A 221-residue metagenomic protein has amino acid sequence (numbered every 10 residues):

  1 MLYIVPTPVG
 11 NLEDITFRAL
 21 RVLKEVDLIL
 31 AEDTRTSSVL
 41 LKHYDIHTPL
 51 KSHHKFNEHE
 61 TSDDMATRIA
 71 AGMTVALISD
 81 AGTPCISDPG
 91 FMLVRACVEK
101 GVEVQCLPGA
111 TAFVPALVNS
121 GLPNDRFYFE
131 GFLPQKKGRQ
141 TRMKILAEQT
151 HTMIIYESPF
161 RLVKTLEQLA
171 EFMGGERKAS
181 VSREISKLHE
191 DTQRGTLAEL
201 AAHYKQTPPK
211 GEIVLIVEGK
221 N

Functional and structural regions predicted by a protein language model:
M1-K55: Glycine-rich, flexible N-terminal cofactor/catalytic loop recognition
M1-L2, A71-A76, T152: Loop/turn-to-beta-strand initiation segments
L23-I29, G101-V104, T152-M153: Short active-site oxyanion
S52-H59, F132-P134: Conserved helicase motor
H54, S62-T111: Glycine/small-residue-rich loop that forms an oxyanion/phosphate-binding "nest" at active or ligand-binding sites
M92-Q149: Class I SAM-dependent methyltransferase SAM-binding "motif I" and its flanking Rossmann-like core
T152, Y156-N221: A contiguous loop/helix-start segment that scaffolds small-molecule binding in enzyme catalytic cores
